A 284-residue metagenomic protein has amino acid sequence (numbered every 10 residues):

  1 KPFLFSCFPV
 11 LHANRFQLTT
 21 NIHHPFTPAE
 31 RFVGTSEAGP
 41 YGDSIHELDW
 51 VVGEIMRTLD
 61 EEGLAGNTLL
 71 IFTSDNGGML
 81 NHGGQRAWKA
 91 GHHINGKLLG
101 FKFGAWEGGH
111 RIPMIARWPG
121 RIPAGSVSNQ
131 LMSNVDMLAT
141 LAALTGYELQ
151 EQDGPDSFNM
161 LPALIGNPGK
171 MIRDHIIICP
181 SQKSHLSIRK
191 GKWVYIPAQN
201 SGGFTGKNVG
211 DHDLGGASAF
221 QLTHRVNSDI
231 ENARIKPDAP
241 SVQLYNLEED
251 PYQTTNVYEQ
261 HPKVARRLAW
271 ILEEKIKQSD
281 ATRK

Functional and structural regions predicted by a protein language model:
K1-D43, M79-L80, Q85-W88, E259: Active-site His/acidic residue clusters
K1-L4, L11-N14, L64-L70, R111-I112 (+3 more regions): Loop/turn elements at helix/coil->beta-strand transitions in domains of secreted/extracellular proteins
P2-C7, N14-L18, L48, V52 (+5 more regions): Beta-strand elements within well-structured catalytic alpha/beta cores of enzymes that handle phosphate/sulfate esters
C7-P25, F72-L80, P155-S157, I178-K183 (+2 more regions): Short, solvent-exposed turn/loop segments enriched in Gly/Ser/Thr/Pro and often Arg
G39, H46-G53, G109, M132-A139 (+5 more regions): A structural signal for well-ordered alpha-helical segments within the folded catalytic domains of diverse enzymes
E47-R86: Metal-dependent active-site segment of extracytoplasmic phospho-/sulfohydrolases and closely related
G53-E62, A87-G154, F158-K170, T255: Substrate-binding rim/cap in mid-to-C-terminal beta-strand-loop elements of soluble/periplasmic
K102-E107, C179-Y258: C-terminal, low-complexity/hydrophilic appendages and adjacent surface loops of extracellular/periplasmic anionic
